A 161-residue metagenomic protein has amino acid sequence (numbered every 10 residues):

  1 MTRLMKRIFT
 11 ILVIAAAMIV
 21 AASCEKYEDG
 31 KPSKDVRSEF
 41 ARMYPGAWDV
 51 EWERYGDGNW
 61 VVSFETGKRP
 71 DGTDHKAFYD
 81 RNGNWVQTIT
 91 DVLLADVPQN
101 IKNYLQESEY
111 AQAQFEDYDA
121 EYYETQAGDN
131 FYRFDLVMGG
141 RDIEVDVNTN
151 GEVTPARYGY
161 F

Functional and structural regions predicted by a protein language model:
M1-I11: Bacterial N-terminal signal peptides that target proteins for export
T2, K31-F161: First exposed extracellular module after export/assembly in secreted or surface-exposed proteins
A15-A16: Repetitive helical segments and hydrophobic/amphipathic motifs
I19-S23: C-terminal motif of bacterial Sec signal peptides marking the signal peptidase cleavage site
E25-E28: Bacterial signal peptide processing site
